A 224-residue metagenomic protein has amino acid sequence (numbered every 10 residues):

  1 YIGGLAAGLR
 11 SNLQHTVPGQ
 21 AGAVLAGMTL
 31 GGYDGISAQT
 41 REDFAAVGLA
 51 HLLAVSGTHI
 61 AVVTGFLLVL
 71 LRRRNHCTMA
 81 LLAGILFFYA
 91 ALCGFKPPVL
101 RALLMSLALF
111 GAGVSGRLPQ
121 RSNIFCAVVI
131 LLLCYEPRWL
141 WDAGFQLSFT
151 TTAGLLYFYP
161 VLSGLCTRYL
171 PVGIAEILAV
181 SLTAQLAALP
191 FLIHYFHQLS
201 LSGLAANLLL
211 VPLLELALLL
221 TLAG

Functional and structural regions predicted by a protein language model:
Y1-A6, A21, L100, L104 (+2 more regions): Generic structural signal for well-ordered, non-membrane alpha-helical segments in soluble metabolic enzymes
Y1-H51: Membrane-interface helix/helix-cap signal primarily in integral membrane proteins
R10-Q14, A206, G224: Amphipathic alpha-helical segments within well-ordered protein domains
S37-L204: Hydrophobic alpha-helical transmembrane segments in multi-pass membrane proteins
L213-L222: Internal helical hairpin/lid segments
